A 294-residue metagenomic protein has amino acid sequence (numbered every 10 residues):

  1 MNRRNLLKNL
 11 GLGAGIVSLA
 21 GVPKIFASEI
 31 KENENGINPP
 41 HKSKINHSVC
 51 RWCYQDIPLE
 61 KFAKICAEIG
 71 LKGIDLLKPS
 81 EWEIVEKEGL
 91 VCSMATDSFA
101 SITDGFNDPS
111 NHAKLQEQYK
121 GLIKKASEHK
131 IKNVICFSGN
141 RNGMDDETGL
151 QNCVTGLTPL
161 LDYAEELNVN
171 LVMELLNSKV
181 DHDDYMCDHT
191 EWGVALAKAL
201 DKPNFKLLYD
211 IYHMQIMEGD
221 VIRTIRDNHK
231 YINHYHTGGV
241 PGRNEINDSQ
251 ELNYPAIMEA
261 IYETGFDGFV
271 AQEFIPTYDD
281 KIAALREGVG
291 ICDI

Functional and structural regions predicted by a protein language model:
N2-A67, K130-K132, T190-Y209, H213-I294: Histidine-acidic metal/acid-base catalytic patches
L10-L19, P23, P39-H41, D108-K206 (+1 more regions): Active-site acidic/histidine proton-transfer and metal-coordination neighborhood in alpha/beta enzyme cores
S48-D56, T103-K114: Active-site mouth loops of central-metabolism enzymes
C53-Q55, K78-S80, S98-A100, N140-N142 (+4 more regions): Active-site-proximal loop/turn and secondary-structure-junction residues that shape catalytic pockets, frequently
F62-E81: Catalytic domains of carbohydrate-active enzymes, especially glycoside hydrolases
W82-E86: Active-site-adjacent beta->alpha loops and helix N-cap segments on the catalytic face of soluble alpha/beta enzymes
